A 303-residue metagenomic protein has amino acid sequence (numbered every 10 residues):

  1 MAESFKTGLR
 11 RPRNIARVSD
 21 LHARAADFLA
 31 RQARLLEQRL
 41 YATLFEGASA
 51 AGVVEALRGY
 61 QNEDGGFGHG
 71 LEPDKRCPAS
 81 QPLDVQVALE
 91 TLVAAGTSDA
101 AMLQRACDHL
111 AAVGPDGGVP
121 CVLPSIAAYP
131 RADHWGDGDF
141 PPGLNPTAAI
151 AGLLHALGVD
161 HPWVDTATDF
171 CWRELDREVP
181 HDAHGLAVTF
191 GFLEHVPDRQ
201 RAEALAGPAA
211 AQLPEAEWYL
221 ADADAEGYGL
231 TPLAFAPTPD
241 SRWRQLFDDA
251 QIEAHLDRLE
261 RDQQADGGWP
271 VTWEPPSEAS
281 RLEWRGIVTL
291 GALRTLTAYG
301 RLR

Functional and structural regions predicted by a protein language model:
A2-R303: Preference for long, amphipathic alpha-helical scaffolds in soluble/luminal domains and all-alpha bundles
